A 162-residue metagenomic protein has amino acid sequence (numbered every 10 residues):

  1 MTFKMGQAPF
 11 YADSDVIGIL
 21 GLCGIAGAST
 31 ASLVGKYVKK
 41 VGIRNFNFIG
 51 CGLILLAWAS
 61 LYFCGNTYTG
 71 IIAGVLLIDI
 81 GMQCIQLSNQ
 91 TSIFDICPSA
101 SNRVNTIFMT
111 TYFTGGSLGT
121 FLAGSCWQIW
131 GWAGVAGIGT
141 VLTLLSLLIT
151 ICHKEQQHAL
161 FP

Functional and structural regions predicted by a protein language model:
F3, Q83-I96: Intracellular helix-loop hinge segments at the cytoplasmic ends of transmembrane helices in 12-TM rocker-switch-type
Q7-A26, R103-I107: Loop-to-transmembrane helix entry
G18-G21, R44-F48, I72, A136-G139: Hydrophobic/aromatic positions within or immediately flanking transmembrane alpha-helices of multi-pass small-molecule
G24-S32, G116-S117: Residue-level signature of mid-helix packing/kink "hotspots" within the transmembrane helices of 12-pass Major
S29-I43, W127: Helix-to-loop junctions at the C-terminal end of transmembrane segments in multipass secondary transporters
R44-N89: C-terminal transmembrane helical hairpin of 12-TM major facilitator-type secondary transporters
D95-W132, A136-G139: A late C-terminal transmembrane helix in Major Facilitator Superfamily
T140-P162: Multi-pass alpha-helical transporter architecture, strongest for 12-TM Major Facilitator/SLC carriers used
